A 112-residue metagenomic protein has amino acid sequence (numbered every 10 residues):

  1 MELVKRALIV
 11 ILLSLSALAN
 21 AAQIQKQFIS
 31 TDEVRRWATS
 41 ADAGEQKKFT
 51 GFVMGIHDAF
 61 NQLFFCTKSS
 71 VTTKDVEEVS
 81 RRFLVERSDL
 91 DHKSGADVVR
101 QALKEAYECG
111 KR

Functional and structural regions predicted by a protein language model:
E2-I11: Sec-dependent signal peptide recognition, specifically the positively charged N-region followed immediately by
S14-A21: N-terminal signal peptide c-region/cleavage motif recognized by signal peptidases
L18, A43, D89-K93: Alpha-helix boundary/capping and short turn/kink residues
A22-R82: Short N-proximal segments of mature Sec-exported proteins
F64-A106: Mid-chain, structured segments of secreted extracytoplasmic proteins
K111-R112: Low-complexity intrinsically disordered segments
